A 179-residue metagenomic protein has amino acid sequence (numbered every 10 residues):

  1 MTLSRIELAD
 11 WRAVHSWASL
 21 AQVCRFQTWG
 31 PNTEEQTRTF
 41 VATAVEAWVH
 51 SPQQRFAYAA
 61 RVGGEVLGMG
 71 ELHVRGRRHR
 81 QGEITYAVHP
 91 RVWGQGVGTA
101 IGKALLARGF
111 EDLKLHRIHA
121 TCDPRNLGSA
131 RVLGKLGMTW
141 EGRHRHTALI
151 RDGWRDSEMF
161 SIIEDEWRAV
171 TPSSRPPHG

Functional and structural regions predicted by a protein language model:
M1-Q22, A59-G179: Acyl-donor (CoA/ACP) binding surface of acyl/acetyltransferases
E7, S16, T33-T37, Q53: Generic structural signal for well-ordered secondary structure
Q22-V45: Conserved GNAT-fold acetyl-CoA-binding loop/helix
V23, N32, H50-Q53, I118: Secondary-structure boundary/capping residues
F26, H50, R151: Short histidine-centered beta-strand/loop micro-motifs that create catalytic or ligand/metal-coordination sites
E34-E35, W48, W167-R168: A short hydrophobic/aromatic micro-motif that marks alpha-helical segments and, especially, helix-coil
A44-A59: A short helix-loop-beta-strand connector motif used in the catalytic cores of GNAT acetyltransferases and, in some
